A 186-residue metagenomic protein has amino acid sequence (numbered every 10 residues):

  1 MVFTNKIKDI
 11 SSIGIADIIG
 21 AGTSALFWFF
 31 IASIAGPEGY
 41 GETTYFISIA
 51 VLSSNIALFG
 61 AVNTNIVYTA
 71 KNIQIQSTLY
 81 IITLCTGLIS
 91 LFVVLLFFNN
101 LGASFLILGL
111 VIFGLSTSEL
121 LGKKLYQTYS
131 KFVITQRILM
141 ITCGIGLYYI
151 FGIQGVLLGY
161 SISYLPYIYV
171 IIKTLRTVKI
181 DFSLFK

Functional and structural regions predicted by a protein language model:
F3-F59: Signature of the first transmembrane helix
F3-T4, A35-G39, A50-L84, L121-Q127: Transmembrane-helix boundary and interhelical linker motifs in polytopic inner-membrane proteins
N5-I13, L79, Y129-F132, K186: Hydrophobic alpha-helix/TM-entry signal in multi-pass membrane transporters
K8, S12, A16, F46 (+1 more regions): Alpha-helical transmembrane segments of multi-pass membrane proteins
G14, G41-T44, Y80, S130 (+1 more regions): Hydrophobic/aromatic positions within or immediately flanking transmembrane alpha-helices of multi-pass small-molecule
D17, F29-S33, I47, N63 (+5 more regions): Transmembrane alpha-helix boundary and packing residues in multipass membrane permease domains and related
G20, S24, W28, S54-V62 (+3 more regions): Alpha-helical transmembrane segments and their lipid-water interface positions in multi-pass membrane proteins
I82-K186: Hydrophobic transmembrane helix module of multi-pass membrane transport proteins
